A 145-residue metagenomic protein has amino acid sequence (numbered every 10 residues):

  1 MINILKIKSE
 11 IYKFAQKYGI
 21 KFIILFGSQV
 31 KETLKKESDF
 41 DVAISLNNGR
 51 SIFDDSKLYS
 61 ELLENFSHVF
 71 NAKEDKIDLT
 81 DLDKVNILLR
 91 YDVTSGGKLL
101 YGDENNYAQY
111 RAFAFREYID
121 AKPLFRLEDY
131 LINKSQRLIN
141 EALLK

Functional and structural regions predicted by a protein language model:
M1-F22, V30-E32, K36, I52-K145: Catalytic core of pol beta-like nucleotidyltransferases
D39-D41: Acidic Asp/Glu-based divalent-cation binding sites
A43-N47: Short hydrophobic/aromatic beta-strand micro-patches that form the beta-sheet surface supporting nucleotide- or nucleic
